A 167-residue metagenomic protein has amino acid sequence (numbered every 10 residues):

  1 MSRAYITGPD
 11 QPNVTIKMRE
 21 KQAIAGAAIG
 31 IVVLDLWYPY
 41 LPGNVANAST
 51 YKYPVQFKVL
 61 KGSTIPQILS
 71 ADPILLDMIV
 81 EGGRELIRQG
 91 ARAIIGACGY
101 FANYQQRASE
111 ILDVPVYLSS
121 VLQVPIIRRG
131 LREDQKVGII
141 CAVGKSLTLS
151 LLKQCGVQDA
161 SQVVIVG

Functional and structural regions predicted by a protein language model:
S2-L76, V143-G167: N-terminal glycine-rich anion-binding loop in soluble enzyme alpha/beta folds
A28-G30, D134-I139: Residues that mark the start of a beta-strand
W37, A93-Q105, Y117-Q123, A142-S146: Gly/Ser/Thr-rich loops at beta-strand to alpha-helix junctions that form or flank small-molecule/cofactor-binding
I74-G90: Short, well-structured alpha-helical segments in soluble
D77-G82, Y100-R107, I111: N-terminal active-site wall of soluble small-molecule enzyme domains
R107-L131: Short, acidic/small-residue loops that bind anionic groups at enzyme active sites
V114-V121, K136-I140, S161-V163: Short hydrophobic/aromatic-enriched beta-strand-loop microsegments
R129-K136, S150-Q154: Active-site-proximal loop->helix
